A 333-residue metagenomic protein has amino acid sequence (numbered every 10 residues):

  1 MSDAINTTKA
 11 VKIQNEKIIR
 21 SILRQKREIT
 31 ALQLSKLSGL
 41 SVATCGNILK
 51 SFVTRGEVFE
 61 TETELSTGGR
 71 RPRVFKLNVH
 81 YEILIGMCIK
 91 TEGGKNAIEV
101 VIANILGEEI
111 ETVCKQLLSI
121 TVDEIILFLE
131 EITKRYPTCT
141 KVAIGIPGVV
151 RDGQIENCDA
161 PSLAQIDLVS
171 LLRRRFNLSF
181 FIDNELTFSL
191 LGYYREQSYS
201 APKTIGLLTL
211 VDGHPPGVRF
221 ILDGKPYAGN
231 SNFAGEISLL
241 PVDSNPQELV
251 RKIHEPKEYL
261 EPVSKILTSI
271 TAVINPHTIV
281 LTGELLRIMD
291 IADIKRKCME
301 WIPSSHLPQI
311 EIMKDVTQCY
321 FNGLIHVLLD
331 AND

Functional and structural regions predicted by a protein language model:
M1-R70, V74-T112, I120-E131, R135-T138 (+1 more regions): ATP-binding/phosphotransfer module of carbohydrate and carboxylate kinases, centering on a glycine-rich
L84-C88, K141-A143, T204-T209, G217: Short glycine-aspartate micro-motif
E92-G94, V149-R151, H214-P216: Short, acidic Gly/Pro/Ser/Thr-rich loop/turn segments
I102, V149, R219-F220: Hydrophobic beta-strand positions
E109-E196, A201, I291-W301: Glycine-rich phosphate-binding loop and adjoining helix at the ATP-binding site of ATP-dependent phosphoryl-transfer
T112, L178-T271: Glycine/GP-enriched mid-protein hinge/lid loop-to-helix segment characteristic of carbohydrate kinases
I146, T209-D212, G283-E284, I310: Short secondary-structure boundary segments
